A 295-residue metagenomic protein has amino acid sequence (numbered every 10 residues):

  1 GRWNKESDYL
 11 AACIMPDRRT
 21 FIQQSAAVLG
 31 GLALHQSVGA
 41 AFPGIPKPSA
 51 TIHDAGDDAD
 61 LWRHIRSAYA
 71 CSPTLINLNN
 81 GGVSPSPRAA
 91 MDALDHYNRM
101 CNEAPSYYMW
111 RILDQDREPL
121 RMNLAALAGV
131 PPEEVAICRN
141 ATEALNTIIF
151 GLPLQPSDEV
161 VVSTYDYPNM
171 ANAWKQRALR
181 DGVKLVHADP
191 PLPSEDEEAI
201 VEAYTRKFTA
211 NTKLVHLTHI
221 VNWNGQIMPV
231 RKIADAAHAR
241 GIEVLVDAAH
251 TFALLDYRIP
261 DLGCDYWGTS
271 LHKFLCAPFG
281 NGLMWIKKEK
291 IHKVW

Functional and structural regions predicted by a protein language model:
G1-P16: N-terminal secretory signal peptides
P16, I22-W295: Pyridoxal 5′-phosphate
